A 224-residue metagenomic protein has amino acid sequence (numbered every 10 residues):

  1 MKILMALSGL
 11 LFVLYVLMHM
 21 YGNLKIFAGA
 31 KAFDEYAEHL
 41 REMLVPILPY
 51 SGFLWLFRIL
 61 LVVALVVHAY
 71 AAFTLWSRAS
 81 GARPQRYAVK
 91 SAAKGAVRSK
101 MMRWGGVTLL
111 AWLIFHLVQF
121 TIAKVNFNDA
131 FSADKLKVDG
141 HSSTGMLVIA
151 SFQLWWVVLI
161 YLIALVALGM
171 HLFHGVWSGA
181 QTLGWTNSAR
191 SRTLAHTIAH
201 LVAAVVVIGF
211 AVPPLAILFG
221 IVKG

Functional and structural regions predicted by a protein language model:
M1-G224: Membrane-embedded alpha-helical bundles that constitute the cytochrome b-like, heme-associated redox core of multi-pass
